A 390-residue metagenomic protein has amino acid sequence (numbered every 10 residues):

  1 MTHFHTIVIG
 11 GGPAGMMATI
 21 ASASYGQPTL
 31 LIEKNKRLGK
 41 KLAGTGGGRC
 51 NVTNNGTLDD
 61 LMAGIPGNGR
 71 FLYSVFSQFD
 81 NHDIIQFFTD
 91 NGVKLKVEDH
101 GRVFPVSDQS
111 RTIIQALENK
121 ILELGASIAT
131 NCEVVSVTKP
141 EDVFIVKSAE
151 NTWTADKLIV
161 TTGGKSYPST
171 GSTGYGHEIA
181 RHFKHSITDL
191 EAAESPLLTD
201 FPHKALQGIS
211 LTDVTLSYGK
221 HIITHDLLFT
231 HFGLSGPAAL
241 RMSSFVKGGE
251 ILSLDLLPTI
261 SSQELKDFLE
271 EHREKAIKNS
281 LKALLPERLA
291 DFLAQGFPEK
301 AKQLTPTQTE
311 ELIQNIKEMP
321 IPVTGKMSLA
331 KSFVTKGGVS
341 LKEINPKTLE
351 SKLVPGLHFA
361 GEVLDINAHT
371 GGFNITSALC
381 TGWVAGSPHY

Functional and structural regions predicted by a protein language model:
T2-A14: Beta1/beta-strand and adjacent pyrophosphate-binding region of the FAD-binding site in flavoprotein oxidoreductases
T2-F4, S148-K157, I223-T224: Core beta-strand elements of the Rossmann-like FAD/NAD(P) dinucleotide-binding domain in flavoenzyme oxidoreductases
I7, A23-G47: Glycine-rich FAD pyrophosphate-binding loop
I7-I9, I32, V134, W153-S169 (+3 more regions): Short hydrophobic core segments
K36-L38, A43-G44, V52, L58-D59 (+3 more regions): An anion/pyrophosphate-binding glycine-rich loop and adjacent beta-alpha core in soluble alpha-beta enzymes
R49-V97: Glycine-rich active-site loop/strand segments that organize a redox cofactor
A129-T130, D291-N367: A glycine-rich dinucleotide-binding beta-alpha-beta segment and adjacent secondary-structure elements that constitute
T130-V143: A conserved short coil-to-beta-strand element within the FAD-binding core of flavoproteins
